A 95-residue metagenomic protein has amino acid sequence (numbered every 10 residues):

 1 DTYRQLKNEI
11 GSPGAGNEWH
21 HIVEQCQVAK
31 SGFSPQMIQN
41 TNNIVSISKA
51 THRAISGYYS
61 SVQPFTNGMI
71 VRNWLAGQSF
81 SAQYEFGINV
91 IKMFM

Functional and structural regions predicted by a protein language model:
D1-M95: Catalytic toxin/effector domains delivered as secreted proteins or via bacterial secretion systems
